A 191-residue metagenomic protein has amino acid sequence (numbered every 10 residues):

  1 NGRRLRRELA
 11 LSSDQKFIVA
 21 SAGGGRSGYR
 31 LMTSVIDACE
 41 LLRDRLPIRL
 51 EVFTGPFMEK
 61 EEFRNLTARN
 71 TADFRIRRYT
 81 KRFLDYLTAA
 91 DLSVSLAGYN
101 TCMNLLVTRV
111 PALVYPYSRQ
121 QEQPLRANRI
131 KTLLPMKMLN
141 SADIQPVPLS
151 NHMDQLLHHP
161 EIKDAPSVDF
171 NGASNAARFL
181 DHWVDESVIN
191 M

Functional and structural regions predicted by a protein language model:
R3-L92: Donor-nucleotide binding loops and adjacent catalytic segments primarily of GT-B fold Leloir glycosyltransferases
S21-A22, F53, S95-L96, V114-Y117 (+1 more regions): Thr-Gly-centered strand-to-loop micro-motif
Y29, E61, L84, M103 (+3 more regions): Alpha-helical elements of the RecA-like P-loop NTPase motor core of helicases
R78-R82, N100, D143-P148, V168-N171: Short beta->alpha linker loops
K81-L125: A donor-sugar binding/catalytic signature common to diverse glycosyltransferases and related nucleotide-sugar
R119-H152: Change "using UDP/GDP/dTDP sugars" to "using nucleotide sugars
S150-M191: C-terminal amphipathic helix plus adjacent low-complexity, charged tail appended to glycosyltransferase catalytic
